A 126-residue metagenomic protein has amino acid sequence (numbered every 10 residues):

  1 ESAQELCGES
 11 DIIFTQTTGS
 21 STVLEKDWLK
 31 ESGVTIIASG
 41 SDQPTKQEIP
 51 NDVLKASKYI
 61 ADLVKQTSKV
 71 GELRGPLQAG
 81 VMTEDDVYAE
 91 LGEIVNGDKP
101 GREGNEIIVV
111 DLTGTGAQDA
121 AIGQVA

Functional and structural regions predicted by a protein language model:
S2-P76, V81: Rossmann-like adenosine-cofactor binding region
K46-A126: Adenosine-phosphate binding glycine-rich loop
